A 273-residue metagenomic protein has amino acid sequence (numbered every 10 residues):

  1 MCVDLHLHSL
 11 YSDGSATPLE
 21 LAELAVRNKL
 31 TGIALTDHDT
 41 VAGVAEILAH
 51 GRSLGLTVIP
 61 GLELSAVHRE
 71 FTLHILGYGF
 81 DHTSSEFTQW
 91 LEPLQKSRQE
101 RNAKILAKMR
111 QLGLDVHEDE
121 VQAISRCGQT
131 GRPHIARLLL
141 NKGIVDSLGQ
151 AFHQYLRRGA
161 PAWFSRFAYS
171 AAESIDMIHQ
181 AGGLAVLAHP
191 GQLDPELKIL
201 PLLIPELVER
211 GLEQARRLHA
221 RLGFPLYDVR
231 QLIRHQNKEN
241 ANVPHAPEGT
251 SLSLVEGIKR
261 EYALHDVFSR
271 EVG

Functional and structural regions predicted by a protein language model:
M1-F71, Y155-R157, Y169-S170, I175 (+2 more regions): An N-terminally biased module of ancient metal coordination in phosphate/nucleic-acid-related enzymes
E20, T31, H38-E100, K104 (+4 more regions): Mid-domain alpha/beta scaffold segments of enzyme catalytic cores
T31, D115-H117, V145, E213 (+1 more regions): Short coil/loop linkers at secondary-structure junctions
P93-S97, R166, P195: Alpha-helix N-cap and loop-to-helix initiation/capping positions
L112, K142, L222: Change "in soluble alpha/beta enzymes" to "in soluble alpha/beta proteins
S125-Q192: Conserved acidic, metal-coordinating active-site core of Asp-based, Mg2+-dependent phosphoryl-transfer enzymes
I204-G273: Long, positively charged, glycine-interspersed low-complexity recognition regions
